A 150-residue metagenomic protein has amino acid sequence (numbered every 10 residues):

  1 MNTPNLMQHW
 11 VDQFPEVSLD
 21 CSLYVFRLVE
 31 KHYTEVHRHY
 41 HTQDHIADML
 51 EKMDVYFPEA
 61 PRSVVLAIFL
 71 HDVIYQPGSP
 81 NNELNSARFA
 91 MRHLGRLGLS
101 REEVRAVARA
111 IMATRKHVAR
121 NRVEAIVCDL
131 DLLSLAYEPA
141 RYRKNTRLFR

Functional and structural regions predicted by a protein language model:
M1-F14, T34-H41, E51-A60, L70 (+2 more regions): Divalent metal-dependent phosphate-bond-processing catalytic cores, especially two-metal-ion Mg2+/Mn2+ enzymes that act
N2-H9, H45, N82-R88: Short acidic alpha-helix initiation/capping motifs at coil-to-helix transition points, especially at protein N-termini
S22-E30, Q43, V65, V104-M112: Short, well-structured alpha-helical segments
L23, H39-A47, P58-A60, V64-A67 (+2 more regions): Generic alpha-helical scaffold signal
L23-K52, D72-Q76: Active-site flanking loop/helix segments enriched in acidic
M49, N81-L97: An active-site-proximal "capping" alpha-helix that borders the catalytic cofactor pocket
M49, P61-P77, S86, R109-R115: His-Asp-centered metal-binding catalytic motifs of divalent-metal-dependent phosphohydrolases/nucleases
L97-R105: P-loop NTPase signaling cores
